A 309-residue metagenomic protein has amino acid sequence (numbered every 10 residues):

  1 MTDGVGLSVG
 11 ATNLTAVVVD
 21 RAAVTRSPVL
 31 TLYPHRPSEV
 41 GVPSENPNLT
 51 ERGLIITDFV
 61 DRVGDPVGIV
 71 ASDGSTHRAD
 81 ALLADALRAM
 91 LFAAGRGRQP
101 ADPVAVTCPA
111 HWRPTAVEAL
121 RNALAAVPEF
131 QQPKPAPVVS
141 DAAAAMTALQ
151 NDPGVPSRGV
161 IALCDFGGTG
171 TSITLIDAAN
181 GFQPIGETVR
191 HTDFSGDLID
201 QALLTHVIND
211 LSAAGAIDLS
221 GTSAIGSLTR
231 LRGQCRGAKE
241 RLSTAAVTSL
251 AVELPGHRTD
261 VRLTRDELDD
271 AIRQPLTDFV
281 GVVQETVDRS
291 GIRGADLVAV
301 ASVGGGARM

Functional and structural regions predicted by a protein language model:
M1-A71, A125-P128, R190: Early-domain small/polar-rich strand-loop-helix modules and first-structured segments of the mature chain
M1-R26, Y33, Q150-I185, C235 (+1 more regions): Gly/Thr-rich phosphate-binding beta-strand-loop-beta motif of the actin/hexokinase/Hsp70
I55, S75-L87, A116, S195-D200 (+2 more regions): Phosphate/oxyanion-binding active-site loops and adjacent basic polyanion-contact surfaces
M90-V104, V127, D210-A224, V280-V298: Phosphate/pyrophosphate-binding loops at sites that engage ATP/ADP/AMP, CoA/4′-phosphopantetheine, polyphosphate
R96-T147: Glycine-rich phosphate-binding loop and adjoining helix at the ATP-binding site of ATP-dependent phosphoryl-transfer
A126-H206: Small-residue (GG/TT-enriched) beta-loop-alpha framework at ligand/catalytic clefts
I176-R265: Phosphate-binding glycine-rich/basic clefts of nucleotide- and phosphate-handling proteins, predominantly
A245-M309: Helical "lid/coupling" subdomains associated with nucleotide-phosphate turnover
